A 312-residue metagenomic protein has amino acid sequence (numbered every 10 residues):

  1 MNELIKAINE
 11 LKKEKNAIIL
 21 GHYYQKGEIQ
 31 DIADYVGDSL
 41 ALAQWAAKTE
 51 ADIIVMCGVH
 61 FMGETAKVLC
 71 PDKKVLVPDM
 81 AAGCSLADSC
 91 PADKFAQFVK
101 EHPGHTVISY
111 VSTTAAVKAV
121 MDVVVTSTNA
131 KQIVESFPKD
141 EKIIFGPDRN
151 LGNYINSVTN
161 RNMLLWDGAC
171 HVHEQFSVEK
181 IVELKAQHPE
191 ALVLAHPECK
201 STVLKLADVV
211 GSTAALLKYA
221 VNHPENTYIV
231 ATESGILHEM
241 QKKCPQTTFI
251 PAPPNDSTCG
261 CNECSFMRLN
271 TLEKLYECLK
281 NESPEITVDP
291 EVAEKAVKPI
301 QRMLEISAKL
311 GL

Functional and structural regions predicted by a protein language model:
M1-G211, A215-V230, L237, K242-A252 (+1 more regions): Active-site loop-to-helix "anion-binding N-cap" substructures in soluble metabolic enzymes
